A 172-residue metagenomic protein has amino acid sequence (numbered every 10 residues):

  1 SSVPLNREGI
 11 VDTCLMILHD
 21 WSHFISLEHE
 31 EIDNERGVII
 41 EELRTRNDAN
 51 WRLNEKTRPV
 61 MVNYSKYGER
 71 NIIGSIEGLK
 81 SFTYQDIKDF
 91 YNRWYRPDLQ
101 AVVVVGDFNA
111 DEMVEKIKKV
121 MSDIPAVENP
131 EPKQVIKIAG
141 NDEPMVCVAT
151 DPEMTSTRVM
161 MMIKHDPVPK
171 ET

Functional and structural regions predicted by a protein language model:
S1-R52, K66, G78-L99, N109-E112 (+2 more regions): Active-site-adjacent, His/Asp/Glu-enriched structural segments that form or flank metal-binding and acid/base networks
G9, G37, P59, G68 (+6 more regions): Residue-identity detector for glycine
L27-E35, N63-E77, K88, I138-M145 (+1 more regions): Hydrophobic transmembrane alpha-helix bundles
D48, N54-R70, G74-S81, T150-T172: Signal/transit-peptide handling
R58, S75, F90, W94 (+5 more regions): Bulky hydrophobic/aromatic packing residues
Y64, A101-V159, I163-V168: An aromatic/glycine/proline-enriched structural segment found at the starts of mature extracellular/organellar domains
